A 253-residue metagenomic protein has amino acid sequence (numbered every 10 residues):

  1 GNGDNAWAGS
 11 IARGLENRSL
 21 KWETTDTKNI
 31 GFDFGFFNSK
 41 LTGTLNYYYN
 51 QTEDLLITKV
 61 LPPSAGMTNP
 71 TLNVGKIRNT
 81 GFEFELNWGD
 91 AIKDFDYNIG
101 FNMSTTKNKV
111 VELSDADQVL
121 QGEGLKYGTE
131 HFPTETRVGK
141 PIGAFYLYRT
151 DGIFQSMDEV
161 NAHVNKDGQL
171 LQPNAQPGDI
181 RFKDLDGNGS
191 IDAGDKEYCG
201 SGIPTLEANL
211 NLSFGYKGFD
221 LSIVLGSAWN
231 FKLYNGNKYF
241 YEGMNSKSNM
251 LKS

Functional and structural regions predicted by a protein language model:
G1-R137: Extracellular/periplasmic, surface-exposed regions of secreted and cell-surface proteins
S10, G200-I203: Short, solvent-exposed secondary-structure boundary motifs
D33, N161, N211: Short, surface-exposed charged micro-motifs
L41-G43, Y97-I99, L210, Y216 (+1 more regions): Transmembrane beta-strands of outer-membrane beta-barrel proteins
T52, K107-K109, Q121, Q155 (+1 more regions): C-terminal beta-signal and adjacent terminal beta-strands/loops of Gram-negative outer-membrane beta-barrel proteins
L72, G89-G200, E242-S253: Conserved small-residue
